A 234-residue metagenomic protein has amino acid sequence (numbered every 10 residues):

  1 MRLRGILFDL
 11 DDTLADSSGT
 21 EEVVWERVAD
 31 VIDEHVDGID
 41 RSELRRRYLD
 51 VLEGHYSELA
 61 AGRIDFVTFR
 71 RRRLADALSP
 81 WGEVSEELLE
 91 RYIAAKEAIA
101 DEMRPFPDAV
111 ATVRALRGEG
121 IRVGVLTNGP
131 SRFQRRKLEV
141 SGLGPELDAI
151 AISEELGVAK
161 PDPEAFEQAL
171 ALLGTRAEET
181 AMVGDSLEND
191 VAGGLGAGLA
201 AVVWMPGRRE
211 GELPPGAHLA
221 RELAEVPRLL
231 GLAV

Functional and structural regions predicted by a protein language model:
M1-I6, S18-G19, V110, R114 (+1 more regions): Asp-based, Mg2+/Mn2+-dependent phosphohydrolase catalytic module
M1-R47: Active-site neighborhood of HAD-like aspartate-dependent phosphohydrolases
S17, E21-E22, G38-S42, R63-V67 (+2 more regions): Alpha-helix N-cap/helix-initiation sites
E21-I32, Y48-L52, R70, L74 (+2 more regions): Hydrophobic alpha-helical core bundles mediating ligand binding, dimerization, or RNAP-core interactions
V23, R27, R47, R73-D76 (+4 more regions): Alpha-helical elements of Rossmann-like donor-binding domains used by nucleotide-donor carbohydrate transfer enzymes
D33-I39, P80-S85, G142-E146, G174-T175: Short helix-capping segments at alpha-helix termini
R46, D50-A94: A metal-dependent, Asp-based hydrolase signature
R63, V67-T68, E86-E87, A94-V125 (+1 more regions): Short, acidic loop-to-helix structural element flanking the phosphoryl-transfer center in phosphate-processing enzymes
